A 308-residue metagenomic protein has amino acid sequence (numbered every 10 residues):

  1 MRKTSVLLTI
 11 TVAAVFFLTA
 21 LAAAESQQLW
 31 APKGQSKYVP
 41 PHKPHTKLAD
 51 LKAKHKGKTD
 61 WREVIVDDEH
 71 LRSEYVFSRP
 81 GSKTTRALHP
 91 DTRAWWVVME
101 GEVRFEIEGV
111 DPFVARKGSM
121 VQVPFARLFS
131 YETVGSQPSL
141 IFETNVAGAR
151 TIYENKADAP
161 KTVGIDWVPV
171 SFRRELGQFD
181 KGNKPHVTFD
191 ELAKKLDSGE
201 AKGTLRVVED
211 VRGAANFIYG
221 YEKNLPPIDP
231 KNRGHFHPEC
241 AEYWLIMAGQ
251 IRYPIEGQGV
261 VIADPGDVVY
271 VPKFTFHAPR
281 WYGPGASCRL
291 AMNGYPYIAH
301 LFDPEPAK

Functional and structural regions predicted by a protein language model:
M1-I10: Bacterial N-terminal signal peptides that target proteins for export
T9-A20: Bacterial N-terminal signal peptides
A24-E74, K83-R86, T151-P226, K231-R233 (+1 more regions): A short, N-terminal "cap"/entry segment at the start of jelly-roll beta-barrel domains of the cupin/DSBH fold
E63-I65, Y75, T84-P90, I107 (+6 more regions): Short histidine-centered beta-strand/loop micro-motifs that create catalytic or ligand/metal-coordination sites
E74, A94, D111, S119 (+4 more regions): Short, conserved secondary-structure segments in the cores of folded domains
F77-S78, L88-F105, E222-N224, F236-Y253: Short, conserved beta-strand element in jelly-roll/cupin
G109-A126, G257-K273: Short acidic-glycine-tyrosine-enriched beta hairpin
F125-I152, K273-A299: Ligand-binding loop in jelly-roll beta-barrel domains
